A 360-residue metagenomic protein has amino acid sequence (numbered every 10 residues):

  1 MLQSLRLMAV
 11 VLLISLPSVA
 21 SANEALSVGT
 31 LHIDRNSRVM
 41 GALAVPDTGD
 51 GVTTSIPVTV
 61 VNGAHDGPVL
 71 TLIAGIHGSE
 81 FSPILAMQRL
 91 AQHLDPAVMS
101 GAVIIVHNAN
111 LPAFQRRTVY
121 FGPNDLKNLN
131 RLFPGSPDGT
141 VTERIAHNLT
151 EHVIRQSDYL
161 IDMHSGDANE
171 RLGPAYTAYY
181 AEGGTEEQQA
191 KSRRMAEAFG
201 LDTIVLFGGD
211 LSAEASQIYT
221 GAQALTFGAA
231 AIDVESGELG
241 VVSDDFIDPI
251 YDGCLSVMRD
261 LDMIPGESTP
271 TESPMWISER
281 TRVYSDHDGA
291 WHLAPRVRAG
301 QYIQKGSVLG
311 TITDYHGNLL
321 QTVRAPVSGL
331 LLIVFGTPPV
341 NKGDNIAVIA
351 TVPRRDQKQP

Functional and structural regions predicted by a protein language model:
L2-L5, S21-P360: Structured catalytic-domain cores with a bias toward divalent-metal coordination
M8-P17: Bacterial N-terminal signal peptides
